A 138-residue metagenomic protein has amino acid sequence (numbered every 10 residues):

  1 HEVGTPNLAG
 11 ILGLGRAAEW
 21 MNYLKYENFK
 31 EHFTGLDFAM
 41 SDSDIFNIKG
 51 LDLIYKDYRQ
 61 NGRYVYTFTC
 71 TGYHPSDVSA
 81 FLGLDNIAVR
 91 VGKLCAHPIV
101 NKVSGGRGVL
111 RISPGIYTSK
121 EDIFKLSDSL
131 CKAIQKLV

Functional and structural regions predicted by a protein language model:
H1-V138: Pyridoxal 5′-phosphate
